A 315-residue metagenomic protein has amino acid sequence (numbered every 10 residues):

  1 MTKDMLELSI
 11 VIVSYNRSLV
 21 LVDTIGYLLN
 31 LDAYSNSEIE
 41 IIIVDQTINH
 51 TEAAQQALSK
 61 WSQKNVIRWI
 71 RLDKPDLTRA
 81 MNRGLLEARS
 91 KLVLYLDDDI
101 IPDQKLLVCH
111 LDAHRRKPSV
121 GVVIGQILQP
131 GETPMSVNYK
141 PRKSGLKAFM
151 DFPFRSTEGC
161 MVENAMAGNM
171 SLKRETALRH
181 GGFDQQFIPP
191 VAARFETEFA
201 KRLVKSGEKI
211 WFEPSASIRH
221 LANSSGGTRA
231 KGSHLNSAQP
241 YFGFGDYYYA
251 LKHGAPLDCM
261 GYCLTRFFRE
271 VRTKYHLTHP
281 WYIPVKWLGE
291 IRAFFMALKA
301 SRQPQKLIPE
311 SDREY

Functional and structural regions predicted by a protein language model:
R17-L31: Short, well-formed alpha-helical segments that are part of the catalytic scaffolds of diverse glycosyltransferases
Y27-R71: Acidic donor-binding segment of Leloir-type glycosyltransferases
L72-A88: Glycine-rich, basic loop-to-helix element that forms the pyrophosphate-binding segment of sugar-nucleotide handling
V93: Short aromatic/hydrophobic "clamp" motif used to bind/position activated sugar donors
K105-N138: Conserved donor NDP-sugar-binding/catalytic core segment of glycosyltransferases
R142-E163: Short, flexible, basic/aromatic active-site loop/helix in glycosyltransferases
P189-F199: Acidic donor-binding loop at a coil-to-helix junction in glycosyltransferase catalytic cores that engages
S237-Y241, A255-Y315: Non-catalytic, C-terminal membrane-associated alpha-helical segments of glycosyltransferases
